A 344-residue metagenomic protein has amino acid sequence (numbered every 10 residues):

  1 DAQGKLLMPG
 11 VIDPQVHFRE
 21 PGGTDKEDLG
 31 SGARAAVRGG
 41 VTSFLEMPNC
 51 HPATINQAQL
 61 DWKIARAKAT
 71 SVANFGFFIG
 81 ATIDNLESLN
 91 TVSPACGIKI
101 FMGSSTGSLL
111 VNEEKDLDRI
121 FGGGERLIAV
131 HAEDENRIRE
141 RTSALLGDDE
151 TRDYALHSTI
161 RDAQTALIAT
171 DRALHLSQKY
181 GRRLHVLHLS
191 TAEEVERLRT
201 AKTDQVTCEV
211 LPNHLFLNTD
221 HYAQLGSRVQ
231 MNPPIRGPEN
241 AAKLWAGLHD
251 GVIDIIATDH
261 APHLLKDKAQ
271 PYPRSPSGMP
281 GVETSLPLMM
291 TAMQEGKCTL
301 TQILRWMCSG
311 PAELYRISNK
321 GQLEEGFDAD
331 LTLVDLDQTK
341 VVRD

Functional and structural regions predicted by a protein language model:
A2-T70: Metal-associated gating/positioning segment near the N- to mid-region
G4, Q15, A36, G40 (+12 more regions): Divalent metal-coordination and catalytic microenvironments
M8, Q57-A73, L117-V130, M279 (+1 more regions): Alpha-helix-loop-beta-strand connector modules within alpha/beta enzyme cores
H17-E27, T42-A58, F77-E87, F101-K115 (+3 more regions): Divalent metal-binding segments
P48-C50, G80, G103, E133 (+3 more regions): Short, ordered loop/turn segments at secondary-structure junctions
E87-M102, T106-I256: Histidine/acidic residue-rich metal-binding segments in metalloenzymes
Y154-R172, L176-G181, R228, H249 (+2 more regions): His/Asp/Glu-enriched, well-ordered alpha-helical/loop segment that forms or immediately abuts the divalent-metal
L336-D344: A glycine-biased, small/acidic residue-tolerant capping/turn segment at secondary-structure junctions
